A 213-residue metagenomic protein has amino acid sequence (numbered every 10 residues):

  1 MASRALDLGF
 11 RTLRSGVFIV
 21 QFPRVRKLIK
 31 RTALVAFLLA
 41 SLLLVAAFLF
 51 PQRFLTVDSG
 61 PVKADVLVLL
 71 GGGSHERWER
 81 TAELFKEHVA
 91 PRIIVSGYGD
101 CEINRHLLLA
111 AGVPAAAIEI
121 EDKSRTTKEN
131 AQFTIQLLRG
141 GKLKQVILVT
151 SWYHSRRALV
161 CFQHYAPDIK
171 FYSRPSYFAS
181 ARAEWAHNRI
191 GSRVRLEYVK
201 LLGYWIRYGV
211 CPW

Functional and structural regions predicted by a protein language model:
M1-L28: N-terminal Lys/Arg-rich, disordered targeting/topogenic segments
F22, R26-K27, E184, N188 (+1 more regions): Juxtamembrane/transmembrane-helix boundary motifs in multi-pass membrane proteins
F22-D58: N-terminal type II signal-anchor transmembrane helix that functions as the membrane-insertion/stop-transfer segment
V45-L49, T81, L202-G209: Structural signature of transmembrane alpha-helix termini at the membrane-water interface
F48-R189: A structural signal for short, hydrophobic/glycine-enriched beta-strand patches
A186-W213: A transmembrane-helix-recognition feature enriched in membrane-embedded lipid enzymes and envelope glyco-/phospholipid
